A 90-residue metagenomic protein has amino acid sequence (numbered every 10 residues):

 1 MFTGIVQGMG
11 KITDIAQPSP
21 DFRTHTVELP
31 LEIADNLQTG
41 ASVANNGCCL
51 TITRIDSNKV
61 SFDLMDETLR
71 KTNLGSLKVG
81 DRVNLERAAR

Functional and structural regions predicted by a protein language model:
M1-R90: Conserved loop->alpha-helix
